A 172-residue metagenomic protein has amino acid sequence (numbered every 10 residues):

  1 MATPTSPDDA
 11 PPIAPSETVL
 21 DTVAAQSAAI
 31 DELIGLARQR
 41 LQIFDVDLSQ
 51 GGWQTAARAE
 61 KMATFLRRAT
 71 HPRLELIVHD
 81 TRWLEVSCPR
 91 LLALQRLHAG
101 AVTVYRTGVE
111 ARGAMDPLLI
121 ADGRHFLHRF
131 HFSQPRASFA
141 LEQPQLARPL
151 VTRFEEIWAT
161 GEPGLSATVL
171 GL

Functional and structural regions predicted by a protein language model:
M1-G35: Domain-start "cap" segments at the beginnings of catalytic or binding domains
A2-A10, L20, H131-L172: Signature of lipid phosphatidyltransferase scaffolds
T5, A10, S27, D47-A56 (+5 more regions): N- and C-terminal low-complexity/disordered segments
E17-V23, E85-Q95, L118-F132, L150-P163: Short secondary-structure transition/capping segments
A24-S27, D31, A59, A63 (+1 more regions): Short, well-ordered alpha-helical scaffold segments within catalytic/effector domains
L33-H98: Primarily the HKD phosphodiesterase
L41, T103-A147: HKD (HxKxxxxD) catalytic microenvironment of the phospholipase D
D45, R73, V78, V102 (+3 more regions): Long, hydrophobic, amphipathic alpha-helical segments used as structural scaffolds
